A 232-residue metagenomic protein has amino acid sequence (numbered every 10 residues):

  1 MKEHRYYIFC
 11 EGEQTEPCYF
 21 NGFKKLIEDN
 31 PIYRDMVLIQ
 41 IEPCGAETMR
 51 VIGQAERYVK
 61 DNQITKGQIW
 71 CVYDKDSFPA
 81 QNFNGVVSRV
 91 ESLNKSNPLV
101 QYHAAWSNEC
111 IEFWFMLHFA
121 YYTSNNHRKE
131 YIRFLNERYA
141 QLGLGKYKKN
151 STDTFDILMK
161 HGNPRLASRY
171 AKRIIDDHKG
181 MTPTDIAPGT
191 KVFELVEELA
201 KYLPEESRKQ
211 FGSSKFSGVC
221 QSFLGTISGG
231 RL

Functional and structural regions predicted by a protein language model:
M1-R5, P17-E42, E56-W70, D74-L232: C-terminal accessory helical subdomains adjacent to catalytic cores in phosphodiester- and nucleotide-handling enzymes
Y7-Q14: N-terminal beta1-alpha1 ligand-phosphate binding loop
C44-I52: Eukaryotic endosomal/vacuolar membrane-trafficking regulators centered on PX-domain-mediated PI3P pathways
